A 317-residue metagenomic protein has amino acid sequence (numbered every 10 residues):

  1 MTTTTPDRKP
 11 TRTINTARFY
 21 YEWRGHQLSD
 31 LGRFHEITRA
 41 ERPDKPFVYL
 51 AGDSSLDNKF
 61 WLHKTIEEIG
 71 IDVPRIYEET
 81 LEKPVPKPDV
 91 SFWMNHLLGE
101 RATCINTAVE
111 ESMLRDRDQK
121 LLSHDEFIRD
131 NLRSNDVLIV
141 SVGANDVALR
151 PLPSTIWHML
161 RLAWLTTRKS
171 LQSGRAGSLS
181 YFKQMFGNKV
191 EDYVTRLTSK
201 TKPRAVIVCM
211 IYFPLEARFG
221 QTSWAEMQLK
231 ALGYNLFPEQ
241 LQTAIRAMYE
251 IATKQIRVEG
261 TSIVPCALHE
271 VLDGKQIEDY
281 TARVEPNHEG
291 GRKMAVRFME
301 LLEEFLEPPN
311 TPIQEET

Functional and structural regions predicted by a protein language model:
M1-E41, R115-D116: Short coil-to-helix leader/linker segments, especially the first N-terminal amphipathic alpha-helix with its helix
Y20-H26, V48-Y49, S55-M185: Conserved SGNH/GDSL esterase-like catalytic core that processes O-acyl groups on lipids and polysaccharides
L31-D44, D118-L138, E191-P203: Short amphipathic alpha-helices and their capping/turn segments at secondary-structure boundaries
V90-A102, N188-I207, A244-A267: A structural motif corresponding to the C-terminal end of an alpha-helix and its immediate exit/capping segment
I105-S112, S262-I277, E316: Acidic carboxylate-rich catalytic motifs and surrounding loops in phosphoryl-/glycosyl-chemistry enzymes
C209-F213, A267-E270: Short, well-ordered beta-to-alpha junction loops that form the rim of enzyme active sites and present histidine/acidic
E216-C266, G291: Substrate-gating cap/lid alpha-helix
E278-T317: Histidine-centered active-site loop/cap adjacent to the catalytic His in serine esterases/O-acetyl transfer systems
